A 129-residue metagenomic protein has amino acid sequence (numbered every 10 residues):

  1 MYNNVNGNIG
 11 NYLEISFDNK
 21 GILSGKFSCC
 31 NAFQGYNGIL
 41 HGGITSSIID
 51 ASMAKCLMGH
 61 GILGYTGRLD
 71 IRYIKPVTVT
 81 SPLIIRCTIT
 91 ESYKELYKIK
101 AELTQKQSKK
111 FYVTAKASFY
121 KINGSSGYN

Functional and structural regions predicted by a protein language model:
M1-K26, C30-N31: Non-catalytic linker/capping segments at the edges of enzyme domains
G10, T66-R68, K98: Short coil/loop residues immediately preceding or within conserved phosphate-binding loops of NTP-utilizing enzyme
S16-D18, T88-S92: Short beta-strand micro-motifs enriched in acidic
S24-I48: A conserved, well-ordered hydrophobic junction motif at loop->secondary-structure transitions
F27-C29, Y73, F119-K121: Hydrophobic residues in beta-strands and at strand termini
A51-I84, I89, K116: Hydrophobic beta-strand-centered segment that forms part of the acyl-chain substrate-binding groove
V77-V79, T90-N129: HotDog/MaoC-like acyl-thioester-processing domains
